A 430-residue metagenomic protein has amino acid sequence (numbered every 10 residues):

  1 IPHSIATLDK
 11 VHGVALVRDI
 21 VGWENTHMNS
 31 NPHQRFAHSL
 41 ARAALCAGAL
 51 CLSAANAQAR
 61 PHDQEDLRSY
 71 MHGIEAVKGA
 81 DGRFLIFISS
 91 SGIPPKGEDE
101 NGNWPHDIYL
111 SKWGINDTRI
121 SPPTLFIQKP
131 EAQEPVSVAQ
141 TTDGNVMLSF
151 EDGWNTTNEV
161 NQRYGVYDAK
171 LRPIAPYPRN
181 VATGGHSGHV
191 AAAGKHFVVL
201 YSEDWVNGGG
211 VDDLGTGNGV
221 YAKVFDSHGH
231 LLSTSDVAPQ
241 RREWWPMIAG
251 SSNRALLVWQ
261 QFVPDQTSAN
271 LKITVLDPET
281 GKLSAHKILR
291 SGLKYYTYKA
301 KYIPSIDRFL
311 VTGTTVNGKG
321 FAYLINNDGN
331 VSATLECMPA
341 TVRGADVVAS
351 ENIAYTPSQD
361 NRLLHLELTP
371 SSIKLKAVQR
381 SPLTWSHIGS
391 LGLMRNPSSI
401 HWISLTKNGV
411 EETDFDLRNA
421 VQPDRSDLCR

Functional and structural regions predicted by a protein language model:
P2, V11, A15-H27: Short, Lys/Arg-enriched N-terminal segments with co-localized hydrophobic residues within the first ~10-30 amino acids
N29-A44: Bacterial N-terminal signal peptides that target proteins for export
R42-S53: Bacterial N-terminal signal peptides
Q58-R430: Extracellular, repeat-based ectodomains that mediate carbohydrate processing or recognition
